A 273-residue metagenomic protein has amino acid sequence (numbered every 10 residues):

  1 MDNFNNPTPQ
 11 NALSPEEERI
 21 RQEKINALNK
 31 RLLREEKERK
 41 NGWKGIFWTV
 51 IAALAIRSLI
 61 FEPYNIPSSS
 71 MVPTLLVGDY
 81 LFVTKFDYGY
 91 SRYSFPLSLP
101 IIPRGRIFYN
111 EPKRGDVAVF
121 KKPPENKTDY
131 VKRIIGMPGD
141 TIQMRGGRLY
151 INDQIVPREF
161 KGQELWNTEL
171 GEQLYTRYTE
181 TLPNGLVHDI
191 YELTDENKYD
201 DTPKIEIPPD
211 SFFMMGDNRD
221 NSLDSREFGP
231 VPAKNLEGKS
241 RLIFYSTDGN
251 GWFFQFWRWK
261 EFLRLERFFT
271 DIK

Functional and structural regions predicted by a protein language model:
D2-W43, Y64, P73-K273: Soluble "head" domains of membrane/secretory-pathway proteins
K44-F61: Hydrophobic membrane-insertion alpha-helices, especially the h-region of bacterial N-terminal signal peptides
R57-M71: Aromatic-capped interface at the extracytoplasmic side of an N-terminal signal-anchor transmembrane helix
